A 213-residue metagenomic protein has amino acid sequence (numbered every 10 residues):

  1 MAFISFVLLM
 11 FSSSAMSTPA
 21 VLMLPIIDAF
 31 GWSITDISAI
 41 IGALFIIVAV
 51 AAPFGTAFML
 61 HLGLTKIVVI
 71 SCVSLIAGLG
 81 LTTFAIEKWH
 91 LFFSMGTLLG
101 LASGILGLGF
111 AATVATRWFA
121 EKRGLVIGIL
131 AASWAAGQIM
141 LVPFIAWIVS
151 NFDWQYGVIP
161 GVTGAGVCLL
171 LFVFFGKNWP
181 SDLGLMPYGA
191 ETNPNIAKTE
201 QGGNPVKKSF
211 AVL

Functional and structural regions predicted by a protein language model:
M1-I34, A51-G55, V142: Extracytoplasmic
G42-A57: Central cavity-lining transmembrane alpha-helices of secondary-active solute carriers, predominantly the Major
V73-I86: C-terminal ends and interior cores of transmembrane alpha-helices in multi-pass membrane transporters/permeases
F84-M95: Helix-loop junctions at membrane interfaces in 12-TM secondary transporters
M95-A132: Cytoplasmic helix-loop-helix junction between adjacent transmembrane helices in 12-TM secondary transporters
L130-L183: Helix-loop-helix hairpin linking two adjacent transmembrane segments in secondary transporters
N178-A211: Flexible cytoplasmic inter-helical loops of multi-pass small-molecule transporters
